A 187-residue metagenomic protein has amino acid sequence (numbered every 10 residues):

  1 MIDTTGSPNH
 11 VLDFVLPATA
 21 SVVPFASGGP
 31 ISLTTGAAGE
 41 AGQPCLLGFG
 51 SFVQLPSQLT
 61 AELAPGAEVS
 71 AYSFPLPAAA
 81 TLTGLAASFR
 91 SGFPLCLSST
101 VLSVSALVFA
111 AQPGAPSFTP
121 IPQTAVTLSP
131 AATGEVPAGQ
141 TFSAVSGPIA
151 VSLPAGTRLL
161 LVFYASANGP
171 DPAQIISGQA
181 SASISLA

Functional and structural regions predicted by a protein language model:
I2-A187: Extracellular jelly-roll beta-sandwich "head" domains, especially the C-terminal globular C1q domain
